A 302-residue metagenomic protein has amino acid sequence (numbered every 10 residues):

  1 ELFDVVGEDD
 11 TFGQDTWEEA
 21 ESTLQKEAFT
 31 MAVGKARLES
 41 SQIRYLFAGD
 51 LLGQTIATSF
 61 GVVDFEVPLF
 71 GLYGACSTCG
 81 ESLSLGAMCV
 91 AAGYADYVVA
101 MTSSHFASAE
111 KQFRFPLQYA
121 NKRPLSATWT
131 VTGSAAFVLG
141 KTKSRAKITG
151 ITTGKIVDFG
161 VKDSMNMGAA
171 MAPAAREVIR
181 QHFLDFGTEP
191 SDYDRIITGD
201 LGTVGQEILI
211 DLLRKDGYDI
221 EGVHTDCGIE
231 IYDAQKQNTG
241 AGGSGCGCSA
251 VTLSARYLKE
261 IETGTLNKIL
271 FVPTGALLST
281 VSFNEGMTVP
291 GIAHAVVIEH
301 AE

Functional and structural regions predicted by a protein language model:
E1-E18, P116-R180, D185-T188, E221-G240 (+2 more regions): Condensing-enzyme catalytic core mediating Claisen C-C bond formation in acyl metabolism
E1-F47, L51-A57, A174-S191, V204-L213 (+4 more regions): Conserved active-site "lid/cap" helical segment
E1-T11, T23, E27, A91 (+6 more regions): Cys-dependent condensing catalytic cores that perform Claisen condensation/acyl-transfer in fatty-acid/polyketide
K26, Y73-A100, F137-L139, S244-T265: Active-site-proximal alpha-helical scaffold in enzymes
F47-G49, V98-S104, L139, I269-T274: Short beta-strand segments
S59-V62, L201-D216, V281-V289: Short glycine/threonine-rich loop-to-helix capping motif typified by GTGT followed within a few residues by an Asp-Pro
F60-K111, F115-S126: A generic, well-ordered mixed alpha/beta core segment in the N-terminal half of proteins
